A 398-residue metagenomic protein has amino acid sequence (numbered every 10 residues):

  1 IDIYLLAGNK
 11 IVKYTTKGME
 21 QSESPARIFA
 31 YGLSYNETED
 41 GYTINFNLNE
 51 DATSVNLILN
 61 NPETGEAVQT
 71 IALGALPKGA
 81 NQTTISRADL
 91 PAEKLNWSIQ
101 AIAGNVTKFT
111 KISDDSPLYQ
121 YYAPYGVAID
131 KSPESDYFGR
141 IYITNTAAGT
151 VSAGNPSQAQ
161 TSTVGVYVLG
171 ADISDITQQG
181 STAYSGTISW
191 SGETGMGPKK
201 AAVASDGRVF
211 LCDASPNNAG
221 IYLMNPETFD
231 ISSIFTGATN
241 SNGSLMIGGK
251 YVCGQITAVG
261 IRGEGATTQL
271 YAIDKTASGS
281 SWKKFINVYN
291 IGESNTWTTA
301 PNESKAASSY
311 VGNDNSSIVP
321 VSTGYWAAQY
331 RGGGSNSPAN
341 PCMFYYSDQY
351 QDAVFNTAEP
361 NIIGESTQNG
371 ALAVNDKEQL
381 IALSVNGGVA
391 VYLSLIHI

Functional and structural regions predicted by a protein language model:
D2-E23: Blade-level signature of beta-propeller repeat domains, shared across WD40, Kelch, NHL, RCC1 and BNR/Asp-box propellers
D2-Y4, E134-T144, R208-C212, T267-I273 (+2 more regions): Conserved beta-propeller blade signature
K10-I11, A147-S152, S215-N218, T276-S280 (+2 more regions): Short glycine/acidic-enriched loop and turn motifs that connect beta-strands
D40-I44: Structural beta-strand segments of beta-rich domains
L118-S152: Beta-strand-rich domains and repeat architectures in extracellular enzymes and scaffolds, especially beta-propellers
A123-A128, W190-A202, N242-R262, A306-V321 (+1 more regions): Repeated scaffold domains used in trafficking and secretory/extracellular systems, primarily beta-propellers
I129-F138, V203-D206, R262-A266, P320-T323 (+1 more regions): Residue-level detector of Asp-centered blade-edge/turn motifs that repeat once per structural unit in beta-propeller
I396-I398: Conserved small/polar residues in nucleotide/adenosyl-binding loops
